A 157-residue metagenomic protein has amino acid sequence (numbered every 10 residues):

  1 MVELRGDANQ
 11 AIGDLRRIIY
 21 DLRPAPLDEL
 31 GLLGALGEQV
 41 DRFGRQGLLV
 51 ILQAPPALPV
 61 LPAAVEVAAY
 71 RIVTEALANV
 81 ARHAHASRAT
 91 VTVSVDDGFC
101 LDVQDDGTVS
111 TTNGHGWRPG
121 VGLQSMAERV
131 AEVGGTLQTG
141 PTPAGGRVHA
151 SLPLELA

Functional and structural regions predicted by a protein language model:
M1-A157: Coiled-coil dimerization/phosphotransfer module
